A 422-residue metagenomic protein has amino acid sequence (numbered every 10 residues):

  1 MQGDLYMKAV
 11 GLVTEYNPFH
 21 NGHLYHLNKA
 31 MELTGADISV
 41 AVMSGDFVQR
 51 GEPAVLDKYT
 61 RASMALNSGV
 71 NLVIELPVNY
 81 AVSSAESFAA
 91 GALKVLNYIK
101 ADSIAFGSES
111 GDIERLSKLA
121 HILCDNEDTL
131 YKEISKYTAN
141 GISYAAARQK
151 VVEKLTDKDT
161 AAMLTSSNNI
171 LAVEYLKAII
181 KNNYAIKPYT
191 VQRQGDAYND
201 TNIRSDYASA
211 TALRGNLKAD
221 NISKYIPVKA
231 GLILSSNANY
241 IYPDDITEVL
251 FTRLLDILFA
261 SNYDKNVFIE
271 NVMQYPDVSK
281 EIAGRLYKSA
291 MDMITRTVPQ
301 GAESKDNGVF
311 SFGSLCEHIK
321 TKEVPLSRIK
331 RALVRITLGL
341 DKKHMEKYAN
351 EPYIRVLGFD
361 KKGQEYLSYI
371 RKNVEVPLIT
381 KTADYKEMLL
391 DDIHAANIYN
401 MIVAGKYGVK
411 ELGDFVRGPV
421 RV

Functional and structural regions predicted by a protein language model:
D4-R61: N-terminal catalytic cores of NTP/NDP-binding nucleotidyl/phosphoryl-transfer enzymes
L12-V13, V42-M43, I74-L76, Y189-V191: Short beta-strands and strand-loop turn motifs
M31-E32, L66, L93-N97: Non-catalytic positions within long, well-ordered alpha-helices that form the structural scaffold/packing of enzyme
T34-A36, V70, A101: Short, high-confidence coil segments that cap the C-terminus of an alpha-helix and link into the following beta-strand
A62-P77: A glycine-rich helix N-cap at a beta->alpha junction
L76-V422: Active-site cores that bind ATP or allylic diphosphates and position pyrophosphate for catalysis
